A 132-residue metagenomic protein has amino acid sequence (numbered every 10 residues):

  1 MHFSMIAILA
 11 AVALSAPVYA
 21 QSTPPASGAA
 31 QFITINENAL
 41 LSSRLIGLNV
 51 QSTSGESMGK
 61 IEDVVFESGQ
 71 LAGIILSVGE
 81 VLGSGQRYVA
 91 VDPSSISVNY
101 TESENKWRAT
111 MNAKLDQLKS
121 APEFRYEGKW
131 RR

Functional and structural regions predicted by a protein language model:
H2-L9, P17-R132: Peripheral interaction segments used for macromolecular assembly
